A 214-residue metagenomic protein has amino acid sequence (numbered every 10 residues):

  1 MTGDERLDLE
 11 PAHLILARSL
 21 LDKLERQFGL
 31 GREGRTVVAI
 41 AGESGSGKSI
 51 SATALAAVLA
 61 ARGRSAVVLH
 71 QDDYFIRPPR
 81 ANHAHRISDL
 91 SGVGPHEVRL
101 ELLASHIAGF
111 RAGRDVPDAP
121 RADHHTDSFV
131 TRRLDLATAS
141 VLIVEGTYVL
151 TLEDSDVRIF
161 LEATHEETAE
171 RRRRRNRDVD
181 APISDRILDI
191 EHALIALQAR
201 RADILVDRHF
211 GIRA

Functional and structural regions predicted by a protein language model:
M1-A39: Extreme N-terminal, non-catalytic leader segments that precede Walker-type/kinase nucleotide-binding cores
E43: P-loop (Walker A) phosphate-binding loop of NTP-binding proteins
K48: Conserved lysine of the Walker
S51: Hydrophobic positions on the alpha1 helix immediately C-terminal to the Walker A/P-loop
A57-V67: Post-Walker A helix-loop "phosphate-sensing" segment adjacent to the P-loop in P-loop NTPases
V67, F75-T126: Conserved nucleotide-sensing/catalytic segment adjacent to the nucleotide-binding pocket in NTP-handling enzymes
S128-R175: ATP-dependent NMP and nucleoside kinases share a basic, alpha-helical "lid"
R177-A214: Small-molecule kinase domains that catalyze NTP-dependent phosphoryl transfer to phosphate-bearing small molecules
